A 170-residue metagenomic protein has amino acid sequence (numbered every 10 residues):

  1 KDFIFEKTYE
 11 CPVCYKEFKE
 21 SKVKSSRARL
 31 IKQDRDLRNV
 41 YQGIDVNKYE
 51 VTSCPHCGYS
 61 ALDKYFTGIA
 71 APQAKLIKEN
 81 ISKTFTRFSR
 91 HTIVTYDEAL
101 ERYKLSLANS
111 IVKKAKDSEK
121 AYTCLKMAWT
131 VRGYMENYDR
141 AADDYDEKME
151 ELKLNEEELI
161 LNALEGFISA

Functional and structural regions predicted by a protein language model:
K1-E79: N-terminal cysteine/histidine-rich coordination modules
K1-F3, C11, C124, N155 (+2 more regions): Long, charged N-terminal interaction/targeting segments
K32-Q42, L76, N80-T86, N137-E165: Short coil/linker segments at helix-helix boundaries
Y41-K48, R90-I93, A115-S118, E150 (+1 more regions): Short, solvent-exposed segments of well-ordered alpha helices
C54-H56, H91-V94: A short, charged
K78-R87, V94-L107, K114-K148: Amphipathic alpha-helical repeat scaffolds of TPR domains
T92-L105, E156-I168: Helix-turn-helix repeat elements of alpha-solenoid scaffolds
L107-I111, W129, L164-A170: Amphipathic alpha-helical segments of tetratricopeptide repeats
